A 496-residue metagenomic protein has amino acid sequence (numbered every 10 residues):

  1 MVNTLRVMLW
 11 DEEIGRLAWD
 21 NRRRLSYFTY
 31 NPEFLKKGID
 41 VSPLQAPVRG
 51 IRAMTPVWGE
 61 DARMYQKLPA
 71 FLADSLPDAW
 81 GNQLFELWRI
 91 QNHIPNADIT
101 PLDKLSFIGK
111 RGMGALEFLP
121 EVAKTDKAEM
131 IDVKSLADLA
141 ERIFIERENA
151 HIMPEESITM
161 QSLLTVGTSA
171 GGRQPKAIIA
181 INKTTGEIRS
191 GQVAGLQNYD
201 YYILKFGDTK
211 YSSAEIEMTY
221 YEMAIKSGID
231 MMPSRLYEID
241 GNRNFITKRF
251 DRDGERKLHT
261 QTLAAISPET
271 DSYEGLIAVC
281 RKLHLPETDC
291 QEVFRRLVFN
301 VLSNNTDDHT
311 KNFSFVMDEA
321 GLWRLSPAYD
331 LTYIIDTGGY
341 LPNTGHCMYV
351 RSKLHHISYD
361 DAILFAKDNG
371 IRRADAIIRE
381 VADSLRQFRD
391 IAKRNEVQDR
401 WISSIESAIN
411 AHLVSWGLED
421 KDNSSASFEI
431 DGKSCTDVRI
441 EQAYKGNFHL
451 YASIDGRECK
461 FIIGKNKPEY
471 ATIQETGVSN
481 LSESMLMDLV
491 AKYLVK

Functional and structural regions predicted by a protein language model:
M1-T310, S314-K421: Phosphate/dinucleotide-binding and metal-coordinating scaffold of catalytic cores in nucleotide-dependent enzymes
N3-V7, A426, L450, E469-A471: Short polybasic amphipathic segments
T29-F34, R249-D251, E429, Y451-R457 (+1 more regions): Secondary-structure transition/turn motif
G59-Q91, F428, G464-K496: Acidic, low-complexity intrinsically disordered segments
S234, K433-I440, P468-E475: Generic structural motif
V381-D383, C459-Y470: Short cationic/low-complexity microdomains
D422-K465: Amphipathic, interaction-prone secondary-structure segments
